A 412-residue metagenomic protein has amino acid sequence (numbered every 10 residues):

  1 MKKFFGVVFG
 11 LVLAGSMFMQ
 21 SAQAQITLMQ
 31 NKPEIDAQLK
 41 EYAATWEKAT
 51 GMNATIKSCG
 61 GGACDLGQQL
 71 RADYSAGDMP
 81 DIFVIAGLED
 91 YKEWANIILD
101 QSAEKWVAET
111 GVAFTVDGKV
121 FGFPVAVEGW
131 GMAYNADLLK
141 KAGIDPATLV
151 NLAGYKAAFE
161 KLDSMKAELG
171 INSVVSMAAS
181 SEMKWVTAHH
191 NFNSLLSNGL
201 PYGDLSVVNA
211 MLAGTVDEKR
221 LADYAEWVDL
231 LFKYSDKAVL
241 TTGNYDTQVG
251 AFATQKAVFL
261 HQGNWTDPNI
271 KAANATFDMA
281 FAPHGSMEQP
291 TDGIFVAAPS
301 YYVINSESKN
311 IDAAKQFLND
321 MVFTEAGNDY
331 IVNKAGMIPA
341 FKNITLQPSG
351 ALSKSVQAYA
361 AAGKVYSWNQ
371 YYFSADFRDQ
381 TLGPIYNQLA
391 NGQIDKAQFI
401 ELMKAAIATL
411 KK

Functional and structural regions predicted by a protein language model:
I26, T45-E109, A113-T115, F121 (+5 more regions): Extracytoplasmic "Venus flytrap"/periplasmic binding protein-like
I26-E41, G61-G62, E128, N369-Y372: Extracytoplasmic "Venus flytrap"
P33-N53, A133, L382: Short, polar/charged alpha-helical segment
A44, A49, A76, K140-A142 (+3 more regions): Extracytoplasmic/periplasmic substrate-recognition and gating elements
D81, E104-L139, G170-S173, T291-I294 (+1 more regions): A structural signal for short loop-to-beta-strand junctions that line the ligand-binding cleft of periplasmic/secreted
K156-A210: Extracytoplasmic/periplasmic solute-binding protein
F159-E160, S206-T241: Glycine-centered hinge/linker elements that transmit conformational signals in sensory and ligand-binding systems
V296, N333-K342, K354-K411: C-terminal capping/gating helix-and-loop segments adjacent to ligand/active sites or protein-protein/ligand interfaces
